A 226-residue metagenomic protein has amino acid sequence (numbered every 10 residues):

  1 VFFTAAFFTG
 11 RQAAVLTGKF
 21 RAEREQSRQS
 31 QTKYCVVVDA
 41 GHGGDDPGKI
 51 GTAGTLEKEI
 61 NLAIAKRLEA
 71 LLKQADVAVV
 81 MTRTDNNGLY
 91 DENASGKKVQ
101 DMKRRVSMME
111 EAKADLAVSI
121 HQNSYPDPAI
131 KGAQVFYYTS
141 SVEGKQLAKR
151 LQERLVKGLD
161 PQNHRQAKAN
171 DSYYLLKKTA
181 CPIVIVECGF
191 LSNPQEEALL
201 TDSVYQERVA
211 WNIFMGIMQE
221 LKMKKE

Functional and structural regions predicted by a protein language model:
V1-R11: Hydrophobic membrane-insertion alpha-helices, especially the h-region of bacterial N-terminal signal peptides
T9-R24: Sec-dependent signal peptide cleavage junction
F20-V36, H42-L147: Catalytic-core regions of hydrolytic enzymes
D39-A40, C188: Hydrophobic/aromatic residues positioned on beta-strands within the core alpha/beta folds
N61, G144, A148, D202 (+1 more regions): Short, charged, low-complexity patches
A112, P126, H164-E226: Active-site-adjacent mobile loop/cap segments within catalytic or ligand-binding domains
G144-A169: Active-site-adjacent substrate-binding region of metalloamidase/peptidase-like peptide-processing proteins
